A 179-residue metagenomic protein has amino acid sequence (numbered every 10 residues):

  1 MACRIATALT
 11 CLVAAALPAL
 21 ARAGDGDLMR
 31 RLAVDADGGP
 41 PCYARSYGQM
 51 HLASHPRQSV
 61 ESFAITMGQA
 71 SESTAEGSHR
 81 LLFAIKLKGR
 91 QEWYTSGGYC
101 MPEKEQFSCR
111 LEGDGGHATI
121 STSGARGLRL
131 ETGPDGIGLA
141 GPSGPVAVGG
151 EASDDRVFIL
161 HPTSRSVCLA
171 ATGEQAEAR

Functional and structural regions predicted by a protein language model:
M1-L9: Bacterial N-terminal signal peptides that target proteins for export
C3, P18-V60, D114-G115, G124-A125 (+1 more regions): Amphipathic/hydrophobic helical signal segments and adjacent flexible N-terminal regions that mediate secretion
A8-A16: Bacterial N-terminal signal peptides
G24-Y99, K104: N-terminal secretory signal peptides
L87-P142: Surface-exposed, polar helix/loop patches in the mature regions of secreted/periplasmic/lumenal proteins that form
